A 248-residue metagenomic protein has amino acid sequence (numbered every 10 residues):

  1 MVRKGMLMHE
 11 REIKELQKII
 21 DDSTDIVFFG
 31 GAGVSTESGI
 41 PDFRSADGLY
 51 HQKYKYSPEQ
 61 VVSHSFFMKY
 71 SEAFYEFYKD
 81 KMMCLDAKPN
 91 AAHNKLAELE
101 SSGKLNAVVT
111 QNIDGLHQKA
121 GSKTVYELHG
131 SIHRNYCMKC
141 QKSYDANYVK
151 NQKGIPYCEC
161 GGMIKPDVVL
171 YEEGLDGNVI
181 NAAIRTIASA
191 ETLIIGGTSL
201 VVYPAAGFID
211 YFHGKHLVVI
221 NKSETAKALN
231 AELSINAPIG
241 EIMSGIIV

Functional and structural regions predicted by a protein language model:
V2-V248: Conserved catalytic core of sirtuin-type NAD+-dependent deacylases
